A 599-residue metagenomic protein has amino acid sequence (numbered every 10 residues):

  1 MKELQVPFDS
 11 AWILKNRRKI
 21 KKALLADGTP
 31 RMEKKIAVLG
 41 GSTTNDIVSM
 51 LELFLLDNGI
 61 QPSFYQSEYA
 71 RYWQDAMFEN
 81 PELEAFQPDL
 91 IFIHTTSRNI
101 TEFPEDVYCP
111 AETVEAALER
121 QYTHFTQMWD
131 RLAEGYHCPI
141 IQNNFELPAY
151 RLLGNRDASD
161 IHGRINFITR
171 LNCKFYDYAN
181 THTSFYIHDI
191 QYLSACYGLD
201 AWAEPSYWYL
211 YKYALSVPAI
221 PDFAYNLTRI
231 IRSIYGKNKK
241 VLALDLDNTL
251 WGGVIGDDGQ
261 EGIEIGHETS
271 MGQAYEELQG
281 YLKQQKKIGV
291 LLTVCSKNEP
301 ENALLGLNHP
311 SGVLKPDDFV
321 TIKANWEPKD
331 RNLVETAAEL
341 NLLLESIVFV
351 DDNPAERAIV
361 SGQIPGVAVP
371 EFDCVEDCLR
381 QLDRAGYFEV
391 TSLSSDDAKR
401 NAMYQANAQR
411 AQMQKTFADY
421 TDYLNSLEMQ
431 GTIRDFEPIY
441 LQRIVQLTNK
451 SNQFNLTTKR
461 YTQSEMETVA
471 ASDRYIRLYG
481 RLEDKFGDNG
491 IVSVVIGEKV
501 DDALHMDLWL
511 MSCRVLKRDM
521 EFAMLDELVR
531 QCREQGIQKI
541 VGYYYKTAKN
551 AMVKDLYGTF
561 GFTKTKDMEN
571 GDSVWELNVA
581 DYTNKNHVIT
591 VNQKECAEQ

Functional and structural regions predicted by a protein language model:
M1-A243, L250-W251, G256-G262, A355 (+2 more regions): Extracellular glycan-modifying ectodomains
Q61-F64, D318-T321, V367-C374: Short hydrophobic/aromatic-enriched beta-strand-loop microsegments
I255-G280, P365-F372: Basic, amphipathic juxtamembrane/active-site segments that coordinate anionic phosphate or diphosphate groups
E277-N308, I322, V360, L456-Y461 (+3 more regions): Substrate-recognition element of Asp-dependent hydrolases with the DxDx(T/V) motif
L333-P354, V360: Conserved Lys-Pro-Asp/Glu-containing loop-to-beta segment of HAD-superfamily phosphomonoesterases, centered on
E339, S361, P365-L427, R530-Q599: Terminal substrate-recognition subdomain of acyl/acetyltransferases
T432-S512: A conserved beta-strand-loop-helix scaffold within acyl/acetyltransferase catalytic domains
K485, I491-M568: Acyl-donor binding region in acyl/amide transferases
